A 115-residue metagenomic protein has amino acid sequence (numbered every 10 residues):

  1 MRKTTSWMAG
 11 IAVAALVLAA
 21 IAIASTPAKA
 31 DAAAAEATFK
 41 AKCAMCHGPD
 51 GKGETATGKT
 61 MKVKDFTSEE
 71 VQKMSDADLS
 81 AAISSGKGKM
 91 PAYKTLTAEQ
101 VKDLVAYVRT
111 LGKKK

Functional and structural regions predicted by a protein language model:
M1-A33, K113-K115: N-terminal export/targeting leaders of redox proteins
T4, V13, K29, K42 (+2 more regions): N-terminal hydrophobic or amphipathic segments with adjacent small-residue motifs that include Sec signal peptides
A15, T26, C46-H47, M74 (+2 more regions): Amphipathic alpha-helical interaction segments
A28-K29, M61-V63, T67: A short, flexible low-complexity segment enriched in Lys/Arg and Gly/Pro that occurs in N-terminal basic tails
A32, E36-K62, S85-K94, T110-K115: Periplasmic/extracellular electron-transfer cofactor-ligation site, primarily the c-type cytochrome heme-c attachment
T38, Q100-D103: Charged catalytic carboxylate motif
K64-A77, Y93-Q100: Electron-transfer interface patches adjacent to heme c in soluble/periplasmic c-type cytochromes and di-/multiheme
D76-S84, K102-V105, R109: An amphipathic alpha-helix signature
